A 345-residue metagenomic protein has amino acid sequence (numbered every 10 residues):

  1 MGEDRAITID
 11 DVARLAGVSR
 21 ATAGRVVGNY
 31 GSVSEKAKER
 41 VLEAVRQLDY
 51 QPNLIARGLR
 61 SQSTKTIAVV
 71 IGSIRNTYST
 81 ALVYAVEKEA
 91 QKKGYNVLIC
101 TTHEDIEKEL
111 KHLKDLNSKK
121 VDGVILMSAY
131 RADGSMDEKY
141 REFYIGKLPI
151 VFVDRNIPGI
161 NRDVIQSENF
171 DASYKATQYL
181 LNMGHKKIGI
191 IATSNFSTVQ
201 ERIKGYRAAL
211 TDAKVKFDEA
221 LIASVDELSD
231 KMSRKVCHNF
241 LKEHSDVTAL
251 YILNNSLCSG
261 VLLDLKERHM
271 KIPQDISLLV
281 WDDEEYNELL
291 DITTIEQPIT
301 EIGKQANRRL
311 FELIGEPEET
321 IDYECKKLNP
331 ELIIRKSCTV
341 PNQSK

Functional and structural regions predicted by a protein language model:
M1-D4, Q62-Q178, N182, K242 (+1 more regions): Alpha-helical recognition/docking segments in bacterial nutrient-uptake and carbohydrate-utilization systems
M1-S63, K345: N-terminal helix-turn-helix DNA-binding module of bacterial transcription factors
D11, G17, T22, D49 (+7 more regions): Conserved functional loop/turn residues at catalytic and ligand-binding sites
L15, T22-R25, L59-R75, I125 (+1 more regions): Short beta-strand segments enriched in small/hydrophobic residues
G72-A81, I99-K108, Y130-R131, V164-K175 (+5 more regions): Hinge/beta->alpha junction and helix N-cap segments in small-molecule ligand-binding domains
K186-K187, F217-L221, K271-L278: Short acidic capping loops at alpha-helix termini that bridge into adjacent secondary structure
H238-K345: Flexible loop/turn connectors
